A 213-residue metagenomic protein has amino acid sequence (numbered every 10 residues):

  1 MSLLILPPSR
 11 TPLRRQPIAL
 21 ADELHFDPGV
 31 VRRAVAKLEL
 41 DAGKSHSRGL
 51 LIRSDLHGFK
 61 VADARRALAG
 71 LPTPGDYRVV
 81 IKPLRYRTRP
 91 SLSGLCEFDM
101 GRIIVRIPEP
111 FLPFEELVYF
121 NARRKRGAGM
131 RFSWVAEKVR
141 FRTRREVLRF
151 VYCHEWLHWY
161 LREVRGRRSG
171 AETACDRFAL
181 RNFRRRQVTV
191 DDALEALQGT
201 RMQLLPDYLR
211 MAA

Functional and structural regions predicted by a protein language model:
M1-F120, W134-E137, F141: A metal-dependent hydrolase signature that marks the N-terminal structural subdomain at the beginning of catalytic folds
S2-R14, T200-A213: C-terminal capping/extension segments of zinc metalloprotease domains
K60, R149, A171: Hydrophobic (often cysteine-bearing) scaffold residues that line and stabilize catalytic clefts of nucleotide/cofactor
L117-V118, R162-V164: Short acidic, glycine/proline-rich loop/turn micro-motifs
V118-A128: Juxtamembrane helix-loop-helix connectors linking adjacent transmembrane helices in multi-pass membrane enzymes
R126-V151, R165-R167: Short pre-active-site segment immediately N-terminal to the catalytic Zn-binding motif
F150-E163, C175: Active-site recognition of the HExxH zinc-binding catalytic motif
R168-G199: Post-HExxH zinc-binding segment in Zn-dependent metallohydrolases
